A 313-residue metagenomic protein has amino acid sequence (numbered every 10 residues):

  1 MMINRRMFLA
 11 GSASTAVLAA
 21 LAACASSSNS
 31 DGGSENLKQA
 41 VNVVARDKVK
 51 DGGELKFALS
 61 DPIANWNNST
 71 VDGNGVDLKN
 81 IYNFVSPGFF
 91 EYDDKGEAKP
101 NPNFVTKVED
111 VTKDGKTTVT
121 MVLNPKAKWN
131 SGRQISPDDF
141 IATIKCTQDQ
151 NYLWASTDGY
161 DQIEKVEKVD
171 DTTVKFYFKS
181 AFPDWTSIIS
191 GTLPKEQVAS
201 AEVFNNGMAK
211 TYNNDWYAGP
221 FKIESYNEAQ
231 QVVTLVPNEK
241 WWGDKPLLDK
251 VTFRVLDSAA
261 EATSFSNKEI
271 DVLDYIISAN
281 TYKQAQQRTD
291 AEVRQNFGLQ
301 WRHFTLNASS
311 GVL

Functional and structural regions predicted by a protein language model:
M1-A16: N-terminal secretory signal peptides and thylakoid transit peptides that target proteins across membranes
C24-S34: Bacterial lipoprotein signal-peptidase II cleavage site
L55-T112, K145, W216: N-terminal lobe/hinge region of extracytoplasmic solute-binding protein
V76, D94-K95, S190-K245, K250: Gly/Pro-rich hinge or "lid" segments in bacterial periplasmic/extracellular proteins
K107-L153, K175: Aromatic- and charge-enriched surface segment that lines or borders ligand/interaction sites
V122, T157-V203: Surface-exposed binding/hinge segments that line and control ligand-binding clefts or catalytic entry sites
N124, V236-E239, G298-L313: A bilobed periplasmic-binding-protein/Venus flytrap-type ligand-binding module shared by bacterial periplasmic
N238-Q284, L299: Ligand-site clamp/hinge motif
